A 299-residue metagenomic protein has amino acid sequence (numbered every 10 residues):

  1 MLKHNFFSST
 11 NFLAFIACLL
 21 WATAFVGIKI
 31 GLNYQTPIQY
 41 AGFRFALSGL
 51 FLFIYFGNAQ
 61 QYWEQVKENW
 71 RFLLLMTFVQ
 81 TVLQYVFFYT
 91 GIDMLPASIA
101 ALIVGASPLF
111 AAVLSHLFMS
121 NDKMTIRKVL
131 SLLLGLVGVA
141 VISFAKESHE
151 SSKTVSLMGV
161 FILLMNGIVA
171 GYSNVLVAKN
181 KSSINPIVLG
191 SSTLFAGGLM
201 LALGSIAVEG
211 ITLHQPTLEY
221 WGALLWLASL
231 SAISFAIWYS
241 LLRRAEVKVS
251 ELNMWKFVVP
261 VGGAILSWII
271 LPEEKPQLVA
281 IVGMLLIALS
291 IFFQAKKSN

Functional and structural regions predicted by a protein language model:
M1-G42, F78, S152-K179, A196-L203 (+4 more regions): Glycine-/small-residue-enriched transmembrane alpha-helix faces in small-molecule transporters and effluxers
L20, A24-F25, F53-V104, V141-S143 (+1 more regions): Specific transmembrane alpha-helical segments of multi-pass solute transporters/efflux pumps, especially DMT/EamA
A22, A46-L50, L136, G198-L199 (+2 more regions): Small-residue-rich packing faces within the transmembrane alpha-helices of Major Facilitator Superfamily
G27-Q35, T90-D93, S143-S156, I206-W221 (+1 more regions): Membrane-interface helix termini and inter-helical loops of multi-pass transporters
Y34-L83, P108-L114, V169-S173, G190-E209 (+1 more regions): Transmembrane alpha-helices of multi-pass small-molecule transport proteins
F43, T81, Y85, I99-A106 (+2 more regions): Helix-helix packing/entry segments at the starts of transmembrane helices
L52, L74, I126-K146, A264-L266 (+1 more regions): Hydrophobic transmembrane alpha-helices of multi-pass small-molecule transport proteins
N58, P108-L130, P260-A280: C-terminal transmembrane-helix exit sites in multi-pass transporters
